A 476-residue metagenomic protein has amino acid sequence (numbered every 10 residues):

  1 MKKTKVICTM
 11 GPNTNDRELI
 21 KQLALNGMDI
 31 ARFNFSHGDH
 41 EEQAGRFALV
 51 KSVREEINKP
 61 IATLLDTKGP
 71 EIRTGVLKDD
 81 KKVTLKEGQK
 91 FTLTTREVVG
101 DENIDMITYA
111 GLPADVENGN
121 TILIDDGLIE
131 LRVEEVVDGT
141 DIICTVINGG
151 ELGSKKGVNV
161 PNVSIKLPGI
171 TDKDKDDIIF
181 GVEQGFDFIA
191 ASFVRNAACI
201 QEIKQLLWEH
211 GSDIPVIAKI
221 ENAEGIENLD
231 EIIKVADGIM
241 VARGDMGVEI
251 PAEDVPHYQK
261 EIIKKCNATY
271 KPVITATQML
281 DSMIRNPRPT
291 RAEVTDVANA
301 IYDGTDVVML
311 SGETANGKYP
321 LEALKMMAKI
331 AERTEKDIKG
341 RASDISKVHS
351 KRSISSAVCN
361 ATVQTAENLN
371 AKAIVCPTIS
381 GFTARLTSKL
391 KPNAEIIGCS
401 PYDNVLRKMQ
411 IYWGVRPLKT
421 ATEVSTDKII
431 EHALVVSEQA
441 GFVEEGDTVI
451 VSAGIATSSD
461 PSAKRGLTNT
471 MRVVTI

Functional and structural regions predicted by a protein language model:
M1-I476: Non-catalytic helical/linker scaffolds that mediate oligomerization, partner binding, and domain coupling around large
